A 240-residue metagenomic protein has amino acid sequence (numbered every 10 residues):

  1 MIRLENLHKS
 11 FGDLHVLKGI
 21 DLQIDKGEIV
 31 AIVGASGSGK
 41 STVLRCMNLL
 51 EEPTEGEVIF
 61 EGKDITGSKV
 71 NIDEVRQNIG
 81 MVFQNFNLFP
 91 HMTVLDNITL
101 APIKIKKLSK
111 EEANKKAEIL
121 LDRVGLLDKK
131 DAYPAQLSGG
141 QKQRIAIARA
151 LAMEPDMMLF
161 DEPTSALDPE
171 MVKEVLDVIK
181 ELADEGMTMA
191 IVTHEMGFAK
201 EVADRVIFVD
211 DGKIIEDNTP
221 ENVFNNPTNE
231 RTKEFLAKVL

Functional and structural regions predicted by a protein language model:
M1-P220: ABC family nucleotide-binding domain
D210-D211, D217, E221-L240: C-terminal boundary and immediately downstream tail of ABC-type ATPase nucleotide-binding domains
